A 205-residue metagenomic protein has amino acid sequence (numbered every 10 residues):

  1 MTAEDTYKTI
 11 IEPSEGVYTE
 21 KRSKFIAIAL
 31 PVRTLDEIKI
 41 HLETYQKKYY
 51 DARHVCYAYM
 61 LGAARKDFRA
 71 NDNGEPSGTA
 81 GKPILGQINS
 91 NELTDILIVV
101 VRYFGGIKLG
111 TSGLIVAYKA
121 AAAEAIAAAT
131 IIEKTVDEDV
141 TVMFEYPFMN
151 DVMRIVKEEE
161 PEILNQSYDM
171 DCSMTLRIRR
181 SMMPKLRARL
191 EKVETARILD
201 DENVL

Functional and structural regions predicted by a protein language model:
M1-G78, E202-L205: C-terminal regulatory domains involved in ligand/effector binding and gene-expression control
I28, V55-Y57, D95-I98, D139-T141 (+1 more regions): Structural motif
A80-A128: Active-site beta-strand/loop microenvironment that shapes enzyme catalytic pockets
I131-Y146, L176: Short glycine-/aliphatic-rich beta-strand segments at the starts of folded cytosolic domains
M143-P161: Short amphipathic alpha-helix segments
V152-E158, K185-E194: Short amphipathic alpha-helices in soluble, non-transmembrane regions that often serve as interface/regulatory elements
I163-S167, K192-L205: Conserved short beta-strand edge segments in small beta-sheet-based binding/regulatory domains
L176, M182-K185: Terminal, non-globular segments
